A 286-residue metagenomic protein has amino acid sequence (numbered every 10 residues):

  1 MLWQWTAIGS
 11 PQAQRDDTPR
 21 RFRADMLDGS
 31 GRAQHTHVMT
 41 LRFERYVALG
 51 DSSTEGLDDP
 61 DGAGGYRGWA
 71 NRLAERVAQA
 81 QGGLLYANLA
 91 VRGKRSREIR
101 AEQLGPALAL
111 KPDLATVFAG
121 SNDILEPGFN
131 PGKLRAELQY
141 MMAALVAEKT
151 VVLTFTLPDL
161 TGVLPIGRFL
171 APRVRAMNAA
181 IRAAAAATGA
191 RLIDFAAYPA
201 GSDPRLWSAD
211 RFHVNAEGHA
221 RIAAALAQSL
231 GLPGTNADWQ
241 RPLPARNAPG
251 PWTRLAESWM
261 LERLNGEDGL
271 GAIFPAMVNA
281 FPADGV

Functional and structural regions predicted by a protein language model:
W3-W5: Tryptophan (W) side chains
D16-D17, D25-D28: Intrinsic-disorder-associated, low-complexity terminal segments enriched in Asp/Asn/His/Tyr and depleted of Lys/Arg
R32-T40, A187, D210-H213, E217-V286: Conserved catalytic region of serine esterases and O-acyltransferases that act on ester linkages in lipids
H37-R92, L104-K111, A115: Serine-esterase "nucleophile elbow" of acetyl-processing enzymes
N71, E98-L108, A136, Y140: Alpha-helical scaffolding within the catalytic cores of extracellular/periplasmic polymer-degrading hydrolases
N122-K133, D159-A176, L264, A272: Serine-dependent acyl-ester chemistry module
A147-V151, A190: A short helix->loop->beta-strand "cap" motif at the edges of active sites that frequently abuts
G162-F195, A216: Substrate-gating cap/lid alpha-helix
